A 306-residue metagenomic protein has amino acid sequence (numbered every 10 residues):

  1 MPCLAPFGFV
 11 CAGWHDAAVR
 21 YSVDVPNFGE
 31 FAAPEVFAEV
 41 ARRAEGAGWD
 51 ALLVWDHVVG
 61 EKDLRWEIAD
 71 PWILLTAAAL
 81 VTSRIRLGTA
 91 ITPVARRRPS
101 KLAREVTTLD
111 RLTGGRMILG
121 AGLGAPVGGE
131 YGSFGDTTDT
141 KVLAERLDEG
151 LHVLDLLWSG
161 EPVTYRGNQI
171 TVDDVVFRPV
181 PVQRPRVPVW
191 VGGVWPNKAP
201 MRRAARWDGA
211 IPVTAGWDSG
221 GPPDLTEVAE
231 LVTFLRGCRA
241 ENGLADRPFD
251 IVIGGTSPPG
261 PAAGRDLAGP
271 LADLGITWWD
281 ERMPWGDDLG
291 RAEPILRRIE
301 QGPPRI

Functional and structural regions predicted by a protein language model:
P2-I306: Active-site-adjacent structural elements that line small-molecule/cofactor binding pockets in enzymes
